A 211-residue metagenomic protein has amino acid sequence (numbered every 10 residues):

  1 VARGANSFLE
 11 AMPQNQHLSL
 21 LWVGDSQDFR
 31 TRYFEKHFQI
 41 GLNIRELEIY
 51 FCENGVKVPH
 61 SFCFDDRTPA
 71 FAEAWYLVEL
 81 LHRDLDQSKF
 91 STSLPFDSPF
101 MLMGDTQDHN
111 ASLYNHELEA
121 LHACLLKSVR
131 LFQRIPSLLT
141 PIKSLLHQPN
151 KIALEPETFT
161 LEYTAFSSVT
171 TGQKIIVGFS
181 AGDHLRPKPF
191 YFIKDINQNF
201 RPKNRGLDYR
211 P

Functional and structural regions predicted by a protein language model:
V1-Q39: N-terminal ordered "arm"
L20, R32-I44, T170-H184: Broad, structure-driven detector of short, well-ordered beta-strand segments within folded domains
R30-R67: Cofactor- and metal-binding active-site motifs of prokaryotic enzymes that mediate redox/radical or nucleophilic
T31-Y33, V58-D66, K89, V177 (+1 more regions): Short amphipathic beta-strand/extended segments with alternating polar/hydrophobic composition
P59-N115: Long, hydrophobic, well-ordered secondary-structure blocks that form the structural core and pocket-lining surfaces
V78-K89, S128-I142, F200: Secondary-structure boundary elements
M103-D183, F190: Aromatic/basic-lined ligand-recognition segments that form π-stacking hydrophobic pockets flanked by Lys/Arg to engage
P189-P211: A hydrophobic, small-residue-rich beta->alpha segment in the mid-to-C-terminal subdomain of diverse proteins
